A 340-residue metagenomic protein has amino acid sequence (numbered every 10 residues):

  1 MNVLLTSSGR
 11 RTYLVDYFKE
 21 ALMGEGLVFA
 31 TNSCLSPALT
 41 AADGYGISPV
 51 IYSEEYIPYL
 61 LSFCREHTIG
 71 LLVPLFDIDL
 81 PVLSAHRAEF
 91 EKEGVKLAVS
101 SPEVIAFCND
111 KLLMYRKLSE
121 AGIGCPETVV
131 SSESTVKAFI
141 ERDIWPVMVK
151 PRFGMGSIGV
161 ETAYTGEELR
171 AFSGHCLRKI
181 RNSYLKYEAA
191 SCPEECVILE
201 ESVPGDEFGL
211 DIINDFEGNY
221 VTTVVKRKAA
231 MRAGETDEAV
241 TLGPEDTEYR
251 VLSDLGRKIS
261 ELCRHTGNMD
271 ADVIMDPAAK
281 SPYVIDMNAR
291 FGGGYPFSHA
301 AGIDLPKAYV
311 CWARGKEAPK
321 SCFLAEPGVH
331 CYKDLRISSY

Functional and structural regions predicted by a protein language model:
M1-V99: ATP-binding N-terminal substructure of ATP-dependent carboxylate-amine bond-forming enzymes
L4-L5, L71-P74, P126-T128, I198-E200 (+1 more regions): Short catalytic-loop micro-motif centered on adjacent basic/acidic residues
A38-A41, E55-P58, A106-D110, S157-G159 (+1 more regions): Short, charged, surface-exposed secondary-structure boundary motifs
H67, T247-Y340: ATP-dependent carboxylate activation and anion-phosphoryl transfer catalytic cores that bind Mg-ATP to form
I105-V197, F216: Active-site nucleotide/adenylate-binding loops and adjacent lid/helix of ATP-dependent enzymes
G154-S157, A229-T241, N288-G302: Glycine-rich phosphate/pyrophosphate-binding beta-alpha loops
S173-E235, G243-R257, I274-A278, P282-Y283: Phosphate-binding site of ATP-dependent enzymes
